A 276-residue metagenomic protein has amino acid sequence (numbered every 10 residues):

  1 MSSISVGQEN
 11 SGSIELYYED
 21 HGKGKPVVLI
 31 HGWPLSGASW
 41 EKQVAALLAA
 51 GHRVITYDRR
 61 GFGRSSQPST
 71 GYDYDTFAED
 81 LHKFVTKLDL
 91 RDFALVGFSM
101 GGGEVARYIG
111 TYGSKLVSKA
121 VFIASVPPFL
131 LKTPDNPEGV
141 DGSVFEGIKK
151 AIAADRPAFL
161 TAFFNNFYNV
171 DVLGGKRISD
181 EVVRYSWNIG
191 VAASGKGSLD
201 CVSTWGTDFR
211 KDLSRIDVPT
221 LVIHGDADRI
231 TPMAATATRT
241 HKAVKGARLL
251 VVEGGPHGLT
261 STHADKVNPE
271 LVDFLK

Functional and structural regions predicted by a protein language model:
N10-T70, F84: Conserved HGGG/HGGXW glycine-rich cap/lid loop of the alpha/beta-hydrolase fold
H31-W33, F93, G97-G102: Conserved alpha/beta-hydrolase "nucleophile elbow" surrounding the catalytic nucleophile
T76-F93: Conserved acidic catalytic loop of the alpha/beta-hydrolase fold
A106-T111, K115-A154: Flexible "cap/lid" loop of the alpha/beta hydrolase fold
P128-L131, D135-G139, K150-S214: Conserved alpha/beta-hydrolase catalytic His-Asp/Glu region
I216, V222-H224, D228: Short beta-strand/loop motif that positions the catalytic acidic residue of the alpha/beta-hydrolase fold
A227-T231, H257: Acidic catalytic loop of the alpha/beta-hydrolase fold
K245-K276: Catalytic active-site module of serine/aspartate enzymes centered on a nucleophile-bearing elbow/loop
